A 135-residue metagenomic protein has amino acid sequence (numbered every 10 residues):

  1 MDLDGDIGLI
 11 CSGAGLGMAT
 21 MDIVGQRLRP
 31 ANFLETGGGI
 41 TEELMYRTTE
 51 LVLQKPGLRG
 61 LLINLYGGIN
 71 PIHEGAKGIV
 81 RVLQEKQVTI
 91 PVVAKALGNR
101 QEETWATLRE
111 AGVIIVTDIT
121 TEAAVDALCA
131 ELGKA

Functional and structural regions predicted by a protein language model:
M1-G60, L97-A135: ATP-dependent carboxylate/acyl-activation modules
R59-G98: C-terminal hydrophobic structural anchor segments that stabilize assembly/packing rather than catalytic chemistry
